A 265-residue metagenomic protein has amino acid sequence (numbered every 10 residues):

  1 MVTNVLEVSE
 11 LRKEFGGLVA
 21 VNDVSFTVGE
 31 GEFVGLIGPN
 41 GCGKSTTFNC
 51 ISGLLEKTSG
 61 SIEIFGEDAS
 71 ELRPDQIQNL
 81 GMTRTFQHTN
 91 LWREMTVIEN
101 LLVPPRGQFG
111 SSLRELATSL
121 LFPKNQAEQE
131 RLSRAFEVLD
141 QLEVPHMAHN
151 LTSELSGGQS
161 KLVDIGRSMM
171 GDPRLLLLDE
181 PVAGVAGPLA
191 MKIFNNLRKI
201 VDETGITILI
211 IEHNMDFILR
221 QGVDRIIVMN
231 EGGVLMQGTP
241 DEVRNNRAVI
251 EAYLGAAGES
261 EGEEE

Functional and structural regions predicted by a protein language model:
I37-P39: The feature captures the beta-strand-to-loop junction immediately N-terminal to the Walker
S52: Helix-to-loop junction immediately C-terminal to a conserved catalytic motif
G60-E67, L80: Conserved ABC transporter NBD signature motif
L113-M147, N196-R198: Conserved ABC ATPase "signature" region
L151-L155: Conserved ABC ATPase signature
L176-E180: Catalytic Walker B motif of ABC-type/P-loop ATPase nucleotide-binding domains
